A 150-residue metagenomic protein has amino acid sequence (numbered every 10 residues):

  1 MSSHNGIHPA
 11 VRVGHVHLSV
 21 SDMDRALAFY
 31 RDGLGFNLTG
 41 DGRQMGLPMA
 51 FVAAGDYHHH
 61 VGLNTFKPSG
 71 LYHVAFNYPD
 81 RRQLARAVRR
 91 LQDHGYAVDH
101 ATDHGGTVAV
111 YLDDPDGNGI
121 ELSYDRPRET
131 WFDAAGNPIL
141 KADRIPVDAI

Functional and structural regions predicted by a protein language model:
M1-I7, I150: Basic/polar N-terminal segments that are highly enriched at the extreme N-terminus, encompassing both cleavable
S2, W131-G136: Short functional hotspots where side chains directly engage DNA or cofactors
I7-A10, H17-L63: Core segments of cupin and vicinal oxygen chelate
A10-V11, V20-D24, D56, P68-S69 (+2 more regions): Vicinal oxygen chelate
N37-Q44, S123-D133: Conserved catalytic-core motifs of GNAT/GCN5-like acyltransferases
A50, Y72-H73: Conserved acetyl-CoA binding element of GNAT-fold acetyltransferases
G136-R144: Low-complexity, intrinsically disordered terminal/linker segments enriched in charged and Gly/Pro repeats
